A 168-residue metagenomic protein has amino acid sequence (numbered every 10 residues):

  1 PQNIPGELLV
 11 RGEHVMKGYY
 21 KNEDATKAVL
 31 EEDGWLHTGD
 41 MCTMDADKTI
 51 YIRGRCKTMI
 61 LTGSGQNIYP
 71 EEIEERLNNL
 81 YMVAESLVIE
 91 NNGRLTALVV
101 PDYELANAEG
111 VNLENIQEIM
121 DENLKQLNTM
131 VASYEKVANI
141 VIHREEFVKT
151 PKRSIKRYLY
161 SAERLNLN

Functional and structural regions predicted by a protein language model:
P1-I4, E13, N92-R94, N107-G110: Conserved adenylate-forming
P1-T62, N79: Conserved ATP-binding/catalytic segment of the ANL
V15, T49-R76, E104-N115, A132-V137: Adenylate-forming
M41, N79-Y103: C-terminal boundary motif of the adenylate-forming
D45, Y51, I68, T150 (+1 more regions): Generic structural signal for well-ordered beta-strand positions
K48, L77, A97, I140 (+1 more regions): Residue-level signal for inorganic ion chemistry
T58-I60, A97-L105, R144-E146: Short, hydrophobic beta-strand segments
I60, E85, G93, L124-N168: Conserved C-terminal "lid"/linker of ANL adenylate-forming enzymes
